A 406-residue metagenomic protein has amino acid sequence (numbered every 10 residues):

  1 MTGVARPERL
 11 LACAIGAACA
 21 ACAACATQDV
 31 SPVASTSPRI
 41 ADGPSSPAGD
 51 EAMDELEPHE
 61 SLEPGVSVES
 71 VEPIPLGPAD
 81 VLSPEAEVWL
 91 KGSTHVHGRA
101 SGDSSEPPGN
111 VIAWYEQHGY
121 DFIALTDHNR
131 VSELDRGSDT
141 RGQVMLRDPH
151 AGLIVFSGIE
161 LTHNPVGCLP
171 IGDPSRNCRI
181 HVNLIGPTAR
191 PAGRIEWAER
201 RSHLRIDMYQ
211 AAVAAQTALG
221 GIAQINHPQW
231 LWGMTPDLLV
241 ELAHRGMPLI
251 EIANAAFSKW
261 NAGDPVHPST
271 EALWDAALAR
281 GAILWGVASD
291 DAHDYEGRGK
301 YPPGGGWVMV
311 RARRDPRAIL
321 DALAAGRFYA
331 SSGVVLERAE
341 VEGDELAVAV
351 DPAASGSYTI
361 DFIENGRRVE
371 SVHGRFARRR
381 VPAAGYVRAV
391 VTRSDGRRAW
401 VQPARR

Functional and structural regions predicted by a protein language model:
T2-A14: Bacterial N-terminal signal peptides that target proteins for export
A17-A18, S37: Repetitive helical segments and hydrophobic/amphipathic motifs
C22-C25: N-terminal Sec signal peptide cleavage junction
Q28, G49-A86, S101, P108 (+2 more regions): C-terminal functional module detector
D29-G43: Short, low-complexity, disordered segments immediately C-terminal to signal peptides in bacterial exported proteins
L76-P228, G233-T235, R245, A253-S269 (+4 more regions): A metal-dependent hydrolase metal-coordination microenvironment
E241-H244, P248-R311: Catalytic-core region of carbohydrate-active enzymes that cleave or remodel glycosidic bonds
